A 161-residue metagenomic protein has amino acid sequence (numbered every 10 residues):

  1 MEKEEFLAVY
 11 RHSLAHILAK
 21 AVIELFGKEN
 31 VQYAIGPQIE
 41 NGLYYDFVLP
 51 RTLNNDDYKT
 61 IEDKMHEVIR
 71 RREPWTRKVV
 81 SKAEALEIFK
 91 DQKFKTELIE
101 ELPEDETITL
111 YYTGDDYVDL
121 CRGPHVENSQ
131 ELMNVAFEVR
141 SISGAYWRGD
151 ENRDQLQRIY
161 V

Functional and structural regions predicted by a protein language model:
M1-V9, A21, L25, E29-I39 (+1 more regions): Auxiliary tRNA-acceptor-end handling modules of aminoacyl-tRNA synthetases
